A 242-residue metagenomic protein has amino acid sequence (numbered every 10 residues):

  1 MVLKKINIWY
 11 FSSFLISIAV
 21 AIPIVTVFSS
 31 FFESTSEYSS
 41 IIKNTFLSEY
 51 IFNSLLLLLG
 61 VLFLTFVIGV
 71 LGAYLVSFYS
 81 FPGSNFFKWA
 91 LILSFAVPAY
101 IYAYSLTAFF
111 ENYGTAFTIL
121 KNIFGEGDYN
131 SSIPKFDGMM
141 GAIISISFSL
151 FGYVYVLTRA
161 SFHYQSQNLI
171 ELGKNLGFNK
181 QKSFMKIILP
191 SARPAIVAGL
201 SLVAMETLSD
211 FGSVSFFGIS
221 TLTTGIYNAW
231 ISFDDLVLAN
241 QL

Functional and structural regions predicted by a protein language model:
M1-K4, D234: Intracellular loop-helix junctions on the cytosolic face of multi-pass helical membrane proteins
K4-T35, T45-F162, S191-F211, Q241: Membrane-water interface segments at the C-terminal ends of transmembrane alpha-helices in multi-pass inner-membrane
Y38, D137, F211-L242: Interhelical loop and adjacent transmembrane-helix boundary motif in polytopic membrane transport permeases
S40, K88, K121-G125, Q167-N175 (+2 more regions): Short amphipathic alpha-helical coupling elements at transmembrane boundaries
L47, F81, L169, F178-K180 (+2 more regions): Membrane-helix interface/capping residues of multi-pass secondary transporters
S84-N85, G173, L236-A239: Loop-to-transmembrane helix entry/capping segments in MFS-fold secondary transporters and related SLC/MFSD carriers
L176-F178, P190: Glycine/proline-centered hinge or cleavage motifs at structural transition points of membrane proteins
F178-S183, S220: Gly/Pro- and small hydrophobic-enriched strand-loop and loop-to-helix capping segments that sit at the rims
